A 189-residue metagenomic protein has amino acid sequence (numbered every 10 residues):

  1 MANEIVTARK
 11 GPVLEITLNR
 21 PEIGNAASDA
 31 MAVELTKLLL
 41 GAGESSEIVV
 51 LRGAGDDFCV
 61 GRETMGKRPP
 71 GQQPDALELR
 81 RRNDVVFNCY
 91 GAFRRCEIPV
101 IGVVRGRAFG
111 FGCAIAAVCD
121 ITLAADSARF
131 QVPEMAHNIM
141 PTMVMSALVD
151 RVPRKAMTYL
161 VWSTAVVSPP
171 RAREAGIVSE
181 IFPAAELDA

Functional and structural regions predicted by a protein language model:
M1-A54: Conserved CoA-thioester-binding segment of acyl-CoA-metabolizing enzymes
I5, G91-A189: Crotonase-fold acyl-CoA enzyme core
I16, L51, E63, I115-A116 (+1 more regions): Hydrophobic/aromatic residues within transmembrane alpha-helices of multi-pass small-molecule transporters
M31, L35, V85-V86, F109 (+1 more regions): Amphipathic coiled-coil/heptad-repeat helices and related helical stalk/stem segments that mediate oligomerization
E34, L38-G41, V85-E97: Catalytic-core regions built around general acid/base machinery
S45, G53-N88, A108: Glycine- (often His-adjacent) and acidic-residue-rich active-site loop that binds/positions the CoA thioester
